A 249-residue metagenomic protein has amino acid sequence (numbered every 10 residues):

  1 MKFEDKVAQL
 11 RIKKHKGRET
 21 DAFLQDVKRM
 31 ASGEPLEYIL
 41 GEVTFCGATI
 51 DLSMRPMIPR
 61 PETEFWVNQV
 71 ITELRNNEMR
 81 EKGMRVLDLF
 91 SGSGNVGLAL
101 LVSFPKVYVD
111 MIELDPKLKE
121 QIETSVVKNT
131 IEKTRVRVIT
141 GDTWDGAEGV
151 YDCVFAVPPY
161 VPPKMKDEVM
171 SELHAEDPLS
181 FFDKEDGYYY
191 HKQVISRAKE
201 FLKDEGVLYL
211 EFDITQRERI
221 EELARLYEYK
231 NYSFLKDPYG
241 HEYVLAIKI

Functional and structural regions predicted by a protein language model:
M1-I249: Auxiliary N-terminal substrate/complex-recognition segments of SAM-dependent methyltransferases
